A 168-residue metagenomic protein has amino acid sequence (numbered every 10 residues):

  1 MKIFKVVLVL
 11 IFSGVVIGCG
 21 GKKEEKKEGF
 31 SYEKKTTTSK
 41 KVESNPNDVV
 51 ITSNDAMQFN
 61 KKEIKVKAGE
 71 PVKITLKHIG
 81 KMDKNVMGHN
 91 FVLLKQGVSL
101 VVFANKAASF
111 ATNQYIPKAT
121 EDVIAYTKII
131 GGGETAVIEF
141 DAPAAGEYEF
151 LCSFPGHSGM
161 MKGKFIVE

Functional and structural regions predicted by a protein language model:
V6-S13: Sec-dependent N-terminal signal peptides
V15-G18: C-terminal motif of bacterial Sec signal peptides marking the signal peptidase cleavage site
G20-K23: Bacterial signal peptide processing site
K27-V50: Post-signal peptide N-terminal segment of mature Sec-exported envelope proteins
E28-K35, K77, A125-E168: Extracellular/periplasmic metallocenter environments
V42-P71, M82: N-terminal edge beta-strand
K62-N85, F91-L93, A136-A144, E149 (+1 more regions): Beta-strand cores of secreted/periplasmic/IMS beta-sandwich domains, seen most often in copper-related folds
V98-A144: Extracytoplasmic beta-sandwich strand-turn segments characteristic of Greek-key/jelly-roll folds
